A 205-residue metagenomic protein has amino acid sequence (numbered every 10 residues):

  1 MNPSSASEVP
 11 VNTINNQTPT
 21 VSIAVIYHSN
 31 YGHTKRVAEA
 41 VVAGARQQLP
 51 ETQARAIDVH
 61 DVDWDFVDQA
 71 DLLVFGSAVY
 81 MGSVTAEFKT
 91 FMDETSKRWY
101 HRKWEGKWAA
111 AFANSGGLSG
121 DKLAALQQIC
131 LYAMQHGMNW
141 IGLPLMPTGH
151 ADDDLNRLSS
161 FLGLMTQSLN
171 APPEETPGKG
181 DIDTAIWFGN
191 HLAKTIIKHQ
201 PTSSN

Functional and structural regions predicted by a protein language model:
V9-V21: Extreme N-terminus of proteins, especially the signal/transit-peptide cleavage junction and the first residues
T18-Q48: N-terminal beta1-alpha1 ligand-phosphate binding loop
I26-H28, I57, F112: Short hydrophobic segments within beta-strands
V37-A45, I129, F188, L192: Hydrophobic residues within alpha-helices that form the first helical element adjacent to the glycine-rich loop
R46, P50-E51, K97, M134 (+2 more regions): Generic secondary-structure signature for well-ordered alpha-helical cores
E51-D61: A short beta-strand-loop structural module common to alpha/beta enzyme folds
V59-D153: Helix-loop-strand module that forms the ligand-binding subsite of alpha/beta enzymes
P144-N205: Glycine-rich phosphate/pyrophosphate-binding loop and the adjoining helix
